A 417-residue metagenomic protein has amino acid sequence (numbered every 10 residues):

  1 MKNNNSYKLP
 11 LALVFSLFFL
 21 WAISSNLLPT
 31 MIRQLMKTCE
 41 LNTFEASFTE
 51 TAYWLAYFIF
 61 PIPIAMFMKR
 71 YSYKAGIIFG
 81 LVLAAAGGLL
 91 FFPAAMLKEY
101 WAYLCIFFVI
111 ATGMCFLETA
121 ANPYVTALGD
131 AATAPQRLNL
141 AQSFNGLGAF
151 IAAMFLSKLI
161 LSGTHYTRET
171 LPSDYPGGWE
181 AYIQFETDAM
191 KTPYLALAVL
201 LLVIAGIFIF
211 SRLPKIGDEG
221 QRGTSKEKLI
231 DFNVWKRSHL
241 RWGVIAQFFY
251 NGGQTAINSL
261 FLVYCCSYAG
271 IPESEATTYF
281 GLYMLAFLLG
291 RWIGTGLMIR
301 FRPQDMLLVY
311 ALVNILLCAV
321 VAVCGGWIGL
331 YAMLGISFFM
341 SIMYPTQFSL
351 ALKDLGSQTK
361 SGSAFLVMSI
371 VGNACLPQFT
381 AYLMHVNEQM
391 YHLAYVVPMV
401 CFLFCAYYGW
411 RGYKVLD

Functional and structural regions predicted by a protein language model:
N4-T30, K236-A256, L334-F338: Pair of pore-lining "gating" transmembrane helices in MFS-fold secondary transporters
L9-C39, A121-N122, L156, I257-L262 (+1 more regions): Extracytoplasmic
L28-P29, A153, S157-L161, N233-G281: Extracytoplasmic gate region of multi-pass secondary transporters
F48-M66, G281-I293: Central cavity-lining transmembrane alpha-helices of secondary-active solute carriers, predominantly the Major
F60-Y73, I160, G290-P303, M384: Helix-to-loop junctions at the C-terminal end of transmembrane segments in multipass secondary transporters
V82-L97, L312-G325: C-terminal ends and interior cores of transmembrane alpha-helices in multi-pass membrane transporters/permeases
Y100-L117, F249, I328-M343: Hydrophobic core of transmembrane alpha-helices in multi-pass small-molecule transporters, especially MFS/SLC-type
F116-D130, S341-G356: Intracellular juxtamembrane helix-capping segments at the cytosolic ends of symmetry-related transmembrane helices
